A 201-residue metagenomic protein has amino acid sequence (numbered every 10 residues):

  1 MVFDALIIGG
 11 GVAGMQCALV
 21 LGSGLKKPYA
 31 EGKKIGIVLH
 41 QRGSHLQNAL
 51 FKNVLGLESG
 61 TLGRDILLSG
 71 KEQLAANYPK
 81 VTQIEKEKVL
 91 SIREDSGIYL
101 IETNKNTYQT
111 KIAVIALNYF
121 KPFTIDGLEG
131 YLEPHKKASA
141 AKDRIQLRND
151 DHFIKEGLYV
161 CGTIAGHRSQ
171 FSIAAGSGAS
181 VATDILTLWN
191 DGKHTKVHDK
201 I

Functional and structural regions predicted by a protein language model:
M1-D4, I66-L68, I125, K136-S139: Extreme N-terminal leader/targeting segments of oxidoreductases
F3-I7, V12-L68: Beta1-alpha1 glycine-rich phosphate/pyrophosphate-binding loop at the start of Rossmann-like nucleotide-binding domains
L6-I8, T107-K121, L158: Short hydrophobic core segments
Q16, L46, F123-T124, R168: Glycine/Thr-rich phosphate-binding loops of Rossmann-like dinucleotide-binding domains
L25, G157, C161-D199: A conserved FAD-binding loop/helix module that cradles the flavin
A49-T107: N-terminal Rossmann-like dinucleotide/flavin-binding domain of flavoprotein oxidoreductases that bind FAD/FMN
K111-D143: Glycine-rich beta-alpha-beta "Rossmann" dinucleotide-binding loop(s) and their flanking helix/strand
G130, K136-Y159, G166: FAD-binding beta-loop-beta segment adjacent to the flavin cofactor pocket
